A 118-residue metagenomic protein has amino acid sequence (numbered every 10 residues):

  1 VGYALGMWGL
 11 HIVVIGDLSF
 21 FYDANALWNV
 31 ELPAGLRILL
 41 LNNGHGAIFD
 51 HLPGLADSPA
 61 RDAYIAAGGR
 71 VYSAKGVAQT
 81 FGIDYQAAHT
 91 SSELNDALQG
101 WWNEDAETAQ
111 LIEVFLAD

Functional and structural regions predicted by a protein language model:
V1-D118: Thiamine diphosphate
